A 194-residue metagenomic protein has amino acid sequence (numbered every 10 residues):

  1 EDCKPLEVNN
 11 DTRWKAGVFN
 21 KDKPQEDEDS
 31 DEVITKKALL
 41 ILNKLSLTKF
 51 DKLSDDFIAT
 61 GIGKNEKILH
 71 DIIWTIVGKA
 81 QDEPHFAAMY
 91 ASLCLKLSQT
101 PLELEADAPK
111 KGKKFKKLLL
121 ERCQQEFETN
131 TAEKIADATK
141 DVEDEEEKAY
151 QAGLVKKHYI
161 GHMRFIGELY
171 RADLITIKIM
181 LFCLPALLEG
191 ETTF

Functional and structural regions predicted by a protein language model:
E1-F194: Alpha-helical interaction scaffolds
